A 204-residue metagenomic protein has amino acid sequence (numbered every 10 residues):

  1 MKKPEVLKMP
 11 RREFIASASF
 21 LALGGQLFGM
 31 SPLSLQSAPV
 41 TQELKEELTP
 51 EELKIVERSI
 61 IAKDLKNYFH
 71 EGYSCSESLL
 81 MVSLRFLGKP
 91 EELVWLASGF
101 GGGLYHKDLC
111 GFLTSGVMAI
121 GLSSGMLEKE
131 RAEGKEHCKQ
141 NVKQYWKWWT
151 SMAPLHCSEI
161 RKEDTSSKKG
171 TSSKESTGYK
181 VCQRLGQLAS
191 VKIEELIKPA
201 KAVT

Functional and structural regions predicted by a protein language model:
K2-L23: N-terminal secretory signal peptides and thylakoid transit peptides that target proteins across membranes
G29-D64, T204: C-terminal segment of N-terminal export signals and the immediately downstream linker at the start of the mature
P50-L53, V82-S98, E159-D164: Acidic-glycine-rich active-site phosphate/pyrophosphate-binding loop
E51-F86: Active-site-proximal helix-loop elements at catalytic-domain edges
K63-H70, G99-D108, S173-Y179: A short glycine/serine-rich beta->alpha loop
F86-W95, L122-N141: Phosphate-handling active-site elements
K143-V203: C-terminal binding/interaction regions
